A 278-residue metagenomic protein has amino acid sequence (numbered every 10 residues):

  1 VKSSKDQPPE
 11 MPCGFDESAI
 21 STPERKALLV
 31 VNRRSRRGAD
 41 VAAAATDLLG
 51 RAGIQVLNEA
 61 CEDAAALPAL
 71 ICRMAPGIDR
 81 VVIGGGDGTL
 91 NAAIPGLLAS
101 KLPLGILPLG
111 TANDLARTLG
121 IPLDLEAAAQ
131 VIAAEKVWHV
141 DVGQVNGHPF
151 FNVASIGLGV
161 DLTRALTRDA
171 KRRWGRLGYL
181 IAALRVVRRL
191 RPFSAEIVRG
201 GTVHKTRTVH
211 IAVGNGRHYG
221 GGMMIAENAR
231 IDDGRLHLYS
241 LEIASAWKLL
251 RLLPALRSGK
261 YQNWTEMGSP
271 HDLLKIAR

Functional and structural regions predicted by a protein language model:
V1-G84, N91, E126-A127: ATP/NTP phosphate-donor binding region
G14-F15, R199, K205, R230 (+1 more regions): ATP/nucleoside-binding phosphotransfer catalytic cores, i.e., glycine-rich phosphate-binding loops
E24, L28-V30, R34, A39-A43 (+4 more regions): Catalytic core of DAGKc-family lipid kinases
R33, G84-G86, L107-L109, N215: Glycine-rich beta-strand-to-loop/alpha-helix junction loops that act as flexible
T89-S100: Short Gly/Thr/Asp-enriched flexible loops that form oxyanion-binding sites at enzyme active sites
S155, G159, A212-A226: Glycine-rich phosphate/pyrophosphate-binding beta-alpha loops
G159-L162, K205-R207, Y219-G222, A246-L249: Short acidic/glycine-rich loop or secondary-structure boundary segments that cap or lie
A170-G178, Y219-G222, E227-K248: Gly/Ser/Thr-rich active-site loops/lids in small-molecule metabolic enzymes that frequently grip phosphoryl groups
